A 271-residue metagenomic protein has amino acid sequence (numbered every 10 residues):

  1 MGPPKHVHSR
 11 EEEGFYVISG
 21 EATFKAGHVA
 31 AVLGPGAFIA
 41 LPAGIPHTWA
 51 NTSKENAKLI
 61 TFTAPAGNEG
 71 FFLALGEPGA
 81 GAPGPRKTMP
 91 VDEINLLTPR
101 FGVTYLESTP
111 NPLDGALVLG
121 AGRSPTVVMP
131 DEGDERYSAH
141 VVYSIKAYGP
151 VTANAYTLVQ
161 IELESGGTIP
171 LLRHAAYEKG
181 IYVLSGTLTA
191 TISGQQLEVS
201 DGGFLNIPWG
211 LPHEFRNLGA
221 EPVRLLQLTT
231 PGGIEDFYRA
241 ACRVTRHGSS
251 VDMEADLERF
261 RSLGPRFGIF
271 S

Functional and structural regions predicted by a protein language model:
M1-G20, F24, V29-V32, H247-G248 (+1 more regions): Hydrophobic, helix-prone linear segments
M1-K5, E11, E132-L171, Y177-E178: A short glycine-rich, His/Asp/Glu-containing loop-to-beta-strand
V7-A26, F62-P65, L158-S165, R173-I192 (+1 more regions): Short, conserved beta-strand element in jelly-roll/cupin
G14-Y16, E21-T23, G27-P46, T187 (+1 more regions): Short acidic-glycine-tyrosine-enriched beta hairpin
P35, A43-E69, T189, W209-E235: Ligand-binding loop in jelly-roll beta-barrel domains
G70-A82, R224-Q227, G232-G248: A hydrophobic, small-residue-rich beta->alpha segment in the mid-to-C-terminal subdomain of diverse proteins
G81-A155, H247-S271: A short, N-terminal "cap"/entry segment at the start of jelly-roll beta-barrel domains of the cupin/DSBH fold
